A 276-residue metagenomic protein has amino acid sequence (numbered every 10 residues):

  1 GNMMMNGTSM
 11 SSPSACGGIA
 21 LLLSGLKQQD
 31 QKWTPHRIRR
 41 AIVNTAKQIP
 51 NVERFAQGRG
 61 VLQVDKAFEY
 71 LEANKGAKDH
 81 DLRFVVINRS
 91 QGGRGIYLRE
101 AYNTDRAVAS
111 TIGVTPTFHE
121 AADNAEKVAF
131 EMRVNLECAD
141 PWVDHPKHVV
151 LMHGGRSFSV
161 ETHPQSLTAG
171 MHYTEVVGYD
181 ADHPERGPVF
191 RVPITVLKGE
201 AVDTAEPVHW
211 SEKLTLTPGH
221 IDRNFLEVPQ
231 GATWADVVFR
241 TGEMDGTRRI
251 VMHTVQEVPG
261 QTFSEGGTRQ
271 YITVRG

Functional and structural regions predicted by a protein language model:
G1-F55, V176, V237: Hydrolase catalytic cores
F68, G76-N103, G113-N124, D182 (+1 more regions): Non-catalytic extracellular/lumenal accessory regions of secreted precursors
L82-Y97, T115-E161, T204-V208, D245-G267: Surface-exposed binding patches on compact interaction domains or structured appendages
S110, G154-V160, D222-N224: Short strand-edge motifs at loop-to-beta-strand transitions and within beta-strands of extracellular beta-rich domains
I112, G170-P184: A short beta-strand micro-motif common to beta-rich folds, especially ectodomain repeats
H148-R156, L216-T217, I272-G276: Short proline/glycine- and polar residue-rich coil/turn motifs
H163-A169, P229: Short, surface-exposed loop/turn segments at beta-strand-coil junctions that are enriched for proline with nearby
L214-G267: Acidic, Ser/Thr/Pro-rich low-complexity intrinsically disordered segments
